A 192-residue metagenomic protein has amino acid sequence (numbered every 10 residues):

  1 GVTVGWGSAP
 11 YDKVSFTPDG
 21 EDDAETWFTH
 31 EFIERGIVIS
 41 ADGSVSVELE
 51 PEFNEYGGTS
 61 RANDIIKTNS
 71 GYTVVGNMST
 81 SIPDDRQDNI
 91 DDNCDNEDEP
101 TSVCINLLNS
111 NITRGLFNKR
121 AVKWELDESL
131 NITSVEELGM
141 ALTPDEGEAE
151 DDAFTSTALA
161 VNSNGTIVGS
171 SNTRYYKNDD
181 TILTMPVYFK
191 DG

Functional and structural regions predicted by a protein language model:
G1-G192: Residue-level hotspots at or immediately adjacent to binding/recognition sites across diverse folds
